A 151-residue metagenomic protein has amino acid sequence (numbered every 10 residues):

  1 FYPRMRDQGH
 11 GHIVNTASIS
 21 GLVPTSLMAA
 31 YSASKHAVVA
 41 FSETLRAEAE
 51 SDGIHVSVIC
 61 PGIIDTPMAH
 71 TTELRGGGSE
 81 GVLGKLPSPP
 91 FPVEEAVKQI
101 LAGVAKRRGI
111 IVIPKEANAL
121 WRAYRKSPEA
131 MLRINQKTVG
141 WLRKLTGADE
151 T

Functional and structural regions predicted by a protein language model:
F1-G9: A short helix-coil junction within the Rossmann-fold of NAD(P)-dependent oxidoreductases
R4-M5, V23, T44-I54: Active-site-adjacent segment of SDR/Rossmann-fold oxidoreductases
S18: Residue(s) in the substrate-gating loop at a strand-loop-helix junction that position the organic substrate next
V23-A29: Active-site loop immediately N-terminal to the catalytic Tyr-X3-Lys motif of short-chain dehydrogenase/reductase
S34: Active-site helix of classical SDR
A37, F41-A49, I59, M68: Hydrophobic alpha-helix immediately C-terminal to the catalytic Tyr-X-X-X-Lys motif of short-chain
S51-K115: SDR active-site lid
R108-W141: A transmembrane-helix-recognition feature enriched in membrane-embedded lipid enzymes and envelope glyco-/phospholipid
